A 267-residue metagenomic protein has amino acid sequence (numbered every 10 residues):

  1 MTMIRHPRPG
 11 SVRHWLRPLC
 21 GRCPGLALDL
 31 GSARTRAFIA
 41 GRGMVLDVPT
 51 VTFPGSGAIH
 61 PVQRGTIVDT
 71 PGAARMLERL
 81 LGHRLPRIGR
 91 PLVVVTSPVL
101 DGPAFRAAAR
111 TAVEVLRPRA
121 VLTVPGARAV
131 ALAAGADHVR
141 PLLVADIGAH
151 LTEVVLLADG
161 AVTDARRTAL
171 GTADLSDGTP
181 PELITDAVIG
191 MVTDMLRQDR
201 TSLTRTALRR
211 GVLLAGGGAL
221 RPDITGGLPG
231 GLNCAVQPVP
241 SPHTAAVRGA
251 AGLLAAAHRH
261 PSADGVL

Functional and structural regions predicted by a protein language model:
M1-S32, R36-V144, D159-V212, G216-L267: Nucleotide/phosphate-binding catalytic cleft detector across ATP-hydrolyzing and phosphate-transferring enzymes
S32, A149-H150: Short, glycine/acidic-enriched loop or turn micro-motifs at the edges of active sites
V154-L157: Amphipathic beta-strand/beta-sheet edge segments enriched in Tyr/Trp
